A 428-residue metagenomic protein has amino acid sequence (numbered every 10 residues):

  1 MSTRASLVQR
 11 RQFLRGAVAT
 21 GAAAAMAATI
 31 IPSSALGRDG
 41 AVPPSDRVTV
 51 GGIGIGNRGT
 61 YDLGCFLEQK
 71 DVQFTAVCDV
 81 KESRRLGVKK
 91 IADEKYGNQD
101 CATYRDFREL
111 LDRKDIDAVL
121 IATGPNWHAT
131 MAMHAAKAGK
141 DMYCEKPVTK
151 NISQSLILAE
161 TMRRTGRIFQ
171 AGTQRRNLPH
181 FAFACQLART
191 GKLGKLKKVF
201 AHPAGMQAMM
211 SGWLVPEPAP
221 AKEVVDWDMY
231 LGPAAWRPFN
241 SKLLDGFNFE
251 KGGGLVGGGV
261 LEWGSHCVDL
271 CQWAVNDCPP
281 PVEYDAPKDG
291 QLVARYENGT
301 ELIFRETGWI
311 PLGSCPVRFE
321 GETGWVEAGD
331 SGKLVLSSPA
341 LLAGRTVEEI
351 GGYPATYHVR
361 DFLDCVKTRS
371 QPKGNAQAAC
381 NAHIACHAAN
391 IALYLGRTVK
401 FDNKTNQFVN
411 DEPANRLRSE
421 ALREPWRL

Functional and structural regions predicted by a protein language model:
S2-C144, L156-I168: N-terminal glycine-/serine-/threonine-rich beta1-alpha1-beta2 phosphate-ribose binding loop of Rossmann-like
L36, A182-F183, K195-A204, A208-Q377 (+1 more regions): Contiguous beta-strand/loop segments that form the cofactor/metal-binding neighborhood of enzyme cores
T49-G52, F74-C78, T103, L120-A122 (+8 more regions): Structural recognition of the beta-strand scaffold that forms the well-ordered cores of secreted hydrolase catalytic
G52, D79, A122, R175-L178 (+2 more regions): Soluble non-cytosolic domains of exported or imported proteins
Y61, S83, G87, D106 (+9 more regions): Extracytoplasmic/secreted proteins, especially bacterial periplasmic and envelope-associated proteins
K81-R84, Y104, T123-H128, V148-K150 (+4 more regions): Short, solvent-exposed turn/loop segments enriched in Gly/Ser/Thr/Pro and often Arg
D141, V148-M229: A contiguous active-site-proximal alpha/beta segment in oxidoreductase catalytic domains
